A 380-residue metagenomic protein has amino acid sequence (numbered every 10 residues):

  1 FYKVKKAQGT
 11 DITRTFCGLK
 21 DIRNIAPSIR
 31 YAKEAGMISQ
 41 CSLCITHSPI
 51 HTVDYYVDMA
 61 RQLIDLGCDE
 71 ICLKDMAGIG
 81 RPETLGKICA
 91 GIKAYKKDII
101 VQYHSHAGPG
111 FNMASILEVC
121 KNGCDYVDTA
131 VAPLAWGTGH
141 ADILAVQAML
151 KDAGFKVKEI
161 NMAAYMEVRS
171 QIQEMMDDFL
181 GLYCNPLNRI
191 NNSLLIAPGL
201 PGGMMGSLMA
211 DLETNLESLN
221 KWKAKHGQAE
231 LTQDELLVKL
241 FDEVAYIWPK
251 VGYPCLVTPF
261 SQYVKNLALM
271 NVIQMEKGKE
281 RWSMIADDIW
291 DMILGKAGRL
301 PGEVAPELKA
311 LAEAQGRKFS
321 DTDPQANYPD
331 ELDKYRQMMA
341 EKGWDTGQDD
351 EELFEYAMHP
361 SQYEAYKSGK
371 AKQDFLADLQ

Functional and structural regions predicted by a protein language model:
F1-V101, I116-C124: Alpha/beta enzyme core
Q40-C41, D58-M59, Y95, I99 (+4 more regions): Active-site pocket-lining/capping segments in soluble small-molecule metabolic enzymes
H47-P49, I79, P109-G110, P133-G139: Short gly/pro/ser/thr-enriched loop/turn and capping motifs at secondary-structure boundaries
P82-K96, R169-M205: Active-site/ligand-binding-proximal alpha/beta "capping" segment
H104-A132: Small-aliphatic-rich amphipathic alpha-helix that forms the alpha element of a beta-alpha
A135-I160: C-terminal helical cap(s) of enzyme catalytic domains, especially alpha/beta-barrels
V157-I172: Phosphate/diphosphate-binding loops
L187-L195, G199-Q380: Terminal or standalone catalytic/regulatory effector modules within metabolic enzymes and repeat proteins
